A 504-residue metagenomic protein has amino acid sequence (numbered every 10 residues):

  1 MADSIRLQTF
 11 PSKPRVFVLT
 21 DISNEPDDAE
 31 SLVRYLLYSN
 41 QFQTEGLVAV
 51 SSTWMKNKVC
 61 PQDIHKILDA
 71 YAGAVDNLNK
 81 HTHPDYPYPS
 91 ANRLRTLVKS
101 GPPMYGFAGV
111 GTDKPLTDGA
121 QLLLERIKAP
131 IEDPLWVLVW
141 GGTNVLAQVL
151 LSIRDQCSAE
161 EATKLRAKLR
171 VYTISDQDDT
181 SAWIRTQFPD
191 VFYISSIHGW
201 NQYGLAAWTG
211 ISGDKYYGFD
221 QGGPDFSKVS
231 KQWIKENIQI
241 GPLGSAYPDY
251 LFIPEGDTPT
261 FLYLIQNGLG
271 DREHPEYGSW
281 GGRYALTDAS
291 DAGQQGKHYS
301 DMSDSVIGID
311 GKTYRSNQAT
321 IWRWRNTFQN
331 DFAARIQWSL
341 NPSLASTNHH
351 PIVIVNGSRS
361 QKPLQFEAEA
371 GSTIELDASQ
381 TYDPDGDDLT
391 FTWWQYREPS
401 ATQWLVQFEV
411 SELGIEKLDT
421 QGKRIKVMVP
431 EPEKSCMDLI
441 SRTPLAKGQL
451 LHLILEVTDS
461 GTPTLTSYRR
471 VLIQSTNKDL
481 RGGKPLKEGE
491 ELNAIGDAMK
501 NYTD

Functional and structural regions predicted by a protein language model:
M1-Q421, E431-K434, T443-L445, G483: N-terminal acidic, glycine/proline-rich low-complexity segments
D388, T464-Y468: A structural signal for beta-strand boundary/capping segments at domain termini and interdomain linkers
K423-V427: Short strand-edge motifs at loop-to-beta-strand transitions and within beta-strands of extracellular beta-rich domains
K447-L453: Exposed beta-strand face motif in extracellular beta-rich ectodomains
L450, R470-S475: Long, low-complexity intrinsically disordered regions enriched in Ser/Thr/Pro/Gly
V457-T464: Short, solvent-exposed loop/turn segments at the edges of extracellular beta-sandwich modules
N477-A494: Low-complexity, Pro/Ser/Thr- and charge-rich linker/hinge segments at domain boundaries
L492-D504: Ser/Thr/Pro-rich, acidic low-complexity intrinsically disordered regulatory segments
